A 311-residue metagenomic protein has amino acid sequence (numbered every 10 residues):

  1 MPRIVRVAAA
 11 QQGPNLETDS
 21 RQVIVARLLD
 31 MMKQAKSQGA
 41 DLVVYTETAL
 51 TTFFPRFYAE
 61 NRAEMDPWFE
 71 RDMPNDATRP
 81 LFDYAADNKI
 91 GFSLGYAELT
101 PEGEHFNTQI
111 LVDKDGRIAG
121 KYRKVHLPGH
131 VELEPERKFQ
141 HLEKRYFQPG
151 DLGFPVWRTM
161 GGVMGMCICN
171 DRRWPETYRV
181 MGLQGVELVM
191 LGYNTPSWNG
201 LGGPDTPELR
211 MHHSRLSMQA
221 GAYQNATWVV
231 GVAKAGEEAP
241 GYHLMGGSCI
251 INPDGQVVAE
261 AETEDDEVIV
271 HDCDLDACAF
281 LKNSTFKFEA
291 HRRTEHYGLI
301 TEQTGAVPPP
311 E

Functional and structural regions predicted by a protein language model:
M1-N15: Short beta-strand segments enriched in small/hydrophobic residues
V7, L111-A119, C249-V258: Short, glycine-anchored, charge-dense loop/turn motifs used at functional sites
Q11-G13, T46, R123, G192-Y193 (+1 more regions): Residue-level recognition of beta-strand->loop/alpha-helix junctions
R21-R123, G129-H130, T195-A220, Q224-T227: Cys-nucleophile CN-hydrolase/nitrilase-fold catalytic domain and related Cys-dependent amidase chemistry that acts on
M73-S93, V163, C169-V268: CN hydrolase (nitrilase-like) catalytic-core segments centered on the catalytic cysteine and neighboring Lys/Glu
D83, T100-L216, K282-K287: Active-site catalytic loop in hydrolytic enzyme cores
D276-E311: A conserved C-terminal secondary-structure "cap"
